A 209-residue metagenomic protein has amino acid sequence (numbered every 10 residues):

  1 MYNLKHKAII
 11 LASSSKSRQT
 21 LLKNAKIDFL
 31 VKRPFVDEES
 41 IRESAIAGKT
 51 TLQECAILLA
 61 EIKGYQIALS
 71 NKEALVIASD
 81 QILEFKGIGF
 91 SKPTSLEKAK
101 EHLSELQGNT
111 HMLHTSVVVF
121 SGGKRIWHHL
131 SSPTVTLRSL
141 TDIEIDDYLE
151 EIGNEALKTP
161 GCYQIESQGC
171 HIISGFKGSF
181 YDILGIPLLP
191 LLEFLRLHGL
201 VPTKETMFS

Functional and structural regions predicted by a protein language model:
M1-L75, I143, D147-E150, L189 (+1 more regions): N-terminal polybasic phosphate/anion-binding patch
N3-H6, L83-E84, H128-S131, F176: Short glycine-enriched loop/turn motifs at secondary-structure junctions
A74-L75, H111-M112, S116, H171: Structural motif
A78: Generic enzyme active-site microenvironment
Q81-H111, L137-S139: Active-site-adjacent loop/tail segments of enzyme domains
E84, V118-S121, R138, S174-G175: Short beta-strand-to-turn element immediately C-terminal to the catalytic PLP-Schiff-base lysine in fold type I
S116-F120, K124-H128, S132-P133: Anionic-ligand binding region
H128-P202: Active-site oxyanion/phosphate-handling segment shared across diverse enzymes
